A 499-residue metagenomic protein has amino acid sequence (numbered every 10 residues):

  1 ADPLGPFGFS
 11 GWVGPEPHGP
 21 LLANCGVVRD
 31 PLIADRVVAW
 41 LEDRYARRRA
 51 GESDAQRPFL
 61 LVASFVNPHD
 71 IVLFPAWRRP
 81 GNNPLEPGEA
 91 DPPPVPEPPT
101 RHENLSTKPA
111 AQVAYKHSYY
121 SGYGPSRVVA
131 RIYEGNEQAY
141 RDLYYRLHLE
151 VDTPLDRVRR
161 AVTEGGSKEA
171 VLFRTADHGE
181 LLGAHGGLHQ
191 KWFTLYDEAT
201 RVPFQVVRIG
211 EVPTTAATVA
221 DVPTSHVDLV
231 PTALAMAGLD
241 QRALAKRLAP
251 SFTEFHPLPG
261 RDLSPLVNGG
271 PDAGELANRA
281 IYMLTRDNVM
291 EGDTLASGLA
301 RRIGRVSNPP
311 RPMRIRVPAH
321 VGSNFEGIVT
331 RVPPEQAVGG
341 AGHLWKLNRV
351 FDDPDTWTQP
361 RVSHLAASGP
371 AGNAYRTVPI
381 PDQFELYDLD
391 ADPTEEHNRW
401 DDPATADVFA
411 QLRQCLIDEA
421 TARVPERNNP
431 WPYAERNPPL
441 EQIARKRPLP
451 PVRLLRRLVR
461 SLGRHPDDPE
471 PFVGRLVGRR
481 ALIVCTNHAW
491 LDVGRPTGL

Functional and structural regions predicted by a protein language model:
A1-E16, H69-I132, P203, V332-A337 (+3 more regions): Core domains of carbohydrate- and sulfate-ester-processing enzymes
A1-F59, I71-A76: Catalytic-site neighborhoods of secreted/periplasmic enzymes that process anionic sulfate/phosphate groups
P20-V28, E134-H148, K191, V212-T224 (+5 more regions): Active-site rim elements
A34, F59, E169-A170, E180 (+2 more regions): Polar, surface-exposed loop/tail segments that function as active-site lids or cofactor/substrate-recognition elements
A34-V38, R48, A130-A170: A long, amphipathic alpha-helix that forms part of the scaffold/cap immediately adjacent to metal-dependent active
R79, D197, T285-W400, L458 (+4 more regions): C-terminal, low-complexity/hydrophilic appendages and adjacent surface loops of extracellular/periplasmic anionic
I132, A367-Q383, L389-L499: Long, internal low-complexity/basic segments
A161-T215, D221-S225: Histidine-centered active-site microenvironments of extracellular/periplasmic hydrolases and transferases
